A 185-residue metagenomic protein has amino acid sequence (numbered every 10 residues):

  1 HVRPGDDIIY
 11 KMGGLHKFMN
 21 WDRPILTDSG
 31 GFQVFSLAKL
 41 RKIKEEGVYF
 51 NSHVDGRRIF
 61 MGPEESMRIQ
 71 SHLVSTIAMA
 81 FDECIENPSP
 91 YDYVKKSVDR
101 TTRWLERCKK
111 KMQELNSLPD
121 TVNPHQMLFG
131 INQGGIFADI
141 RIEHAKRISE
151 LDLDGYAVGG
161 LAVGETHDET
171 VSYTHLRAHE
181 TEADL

Functional and structural regions predicted by a protein language model:
H1, D82, A157-A162, R177: Glycine-rich anion-binding loop/nest that anchors nucleotide
H1-T121: Non-catalytic, usually N-terminal nucleic-acid engagement modules in DNA/RNA processing proteins
K11, T170-Y173: Charged helix-capping and loop-helix junction motifs
I25-D28, A78-A80, L128-N132, Y156-V158: Hydrophobic faces of well-ordered beta-strands that scaffold small-molecule active sites in alpha/beta enzyme cores
R107-M127, G135-V163: Alpha/beta enzyme core
A162-T166, Y173: Active-site-proximal segments of catalytic enzyme domains that coordinate small-molecule cofactors or metal ions
T174-T181: Conserved small/polar residues in nucleotide/adenosyl-binding loops
